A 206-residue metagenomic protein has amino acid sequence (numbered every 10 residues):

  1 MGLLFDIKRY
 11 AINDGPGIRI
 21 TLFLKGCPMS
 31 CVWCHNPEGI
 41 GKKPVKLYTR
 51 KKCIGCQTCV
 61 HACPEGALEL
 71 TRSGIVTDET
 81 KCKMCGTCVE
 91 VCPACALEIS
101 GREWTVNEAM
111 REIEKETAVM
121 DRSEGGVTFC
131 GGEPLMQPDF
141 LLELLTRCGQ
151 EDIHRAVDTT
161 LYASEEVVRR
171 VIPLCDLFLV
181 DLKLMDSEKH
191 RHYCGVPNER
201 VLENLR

Functional and structural regions predicted by a protein language model:
L3-F5, T71, D158-Y162: Short gly/ser/thr-rich secondary-structure transition/capping motifs
F5-T58, I75-M84: N-terminal pre-triad scaffold of radical SAM enzymes
I7, K25, P37, E79-T80 (+5 more regions): Fold-independent oxyanion-binding glycine-rich loops and adjacent beta-strand/coil segments at enzyme active sites
V32-G39, T58-V76, T87-E103: Iron-sulfur cluster-binding cysteine motifs and their immediate structural context in ferredoxin-like electron-transfer
K43-P44, R72-S73, K83, S100 (+5 more regions): Residues at secondary-structure transition points
Y48-I54, G101-E116: Extended, non-globular alpha-helical segments
N107-R206: Conserved AdoMet/S-adenosylmethionine-binding subsite of the radical SAM
